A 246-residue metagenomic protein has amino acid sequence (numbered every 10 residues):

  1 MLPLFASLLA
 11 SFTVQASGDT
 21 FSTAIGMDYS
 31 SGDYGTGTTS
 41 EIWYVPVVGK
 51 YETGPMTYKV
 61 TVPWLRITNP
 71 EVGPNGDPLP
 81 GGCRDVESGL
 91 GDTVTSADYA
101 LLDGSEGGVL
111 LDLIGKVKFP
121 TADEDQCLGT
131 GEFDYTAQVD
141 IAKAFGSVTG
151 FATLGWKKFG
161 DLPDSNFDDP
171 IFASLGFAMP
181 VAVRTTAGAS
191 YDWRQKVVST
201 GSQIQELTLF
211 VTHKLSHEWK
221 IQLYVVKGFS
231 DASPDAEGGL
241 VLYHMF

Functional and structural regions predicted by a protein language model:
M1-T20: Cleavable N-terminal export/targeting peptides
A16-L162, P170-F246: Transmembrane beta-barrel domains of Gram-negative outer membranes and organellar outer membranes
S165: Active-site cleft segment of glycoside hydrolase catalytic domains centered on the general acid/base Glu
